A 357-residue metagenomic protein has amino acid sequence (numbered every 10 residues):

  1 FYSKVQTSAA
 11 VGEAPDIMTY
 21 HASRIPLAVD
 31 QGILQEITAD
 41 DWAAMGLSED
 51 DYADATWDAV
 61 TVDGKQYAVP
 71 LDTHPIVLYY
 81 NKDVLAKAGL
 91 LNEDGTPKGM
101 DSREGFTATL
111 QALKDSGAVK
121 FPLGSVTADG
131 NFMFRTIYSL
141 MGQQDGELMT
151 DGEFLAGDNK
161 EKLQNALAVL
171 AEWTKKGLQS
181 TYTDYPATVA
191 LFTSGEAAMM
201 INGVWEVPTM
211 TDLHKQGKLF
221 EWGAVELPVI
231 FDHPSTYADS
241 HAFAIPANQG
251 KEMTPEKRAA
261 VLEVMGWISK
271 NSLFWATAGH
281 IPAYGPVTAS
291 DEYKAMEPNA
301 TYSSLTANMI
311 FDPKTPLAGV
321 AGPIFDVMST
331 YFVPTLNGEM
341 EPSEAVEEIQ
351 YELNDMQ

Functional and structural regions predicted by a protein language model:
F1-K4, S23, D101-G105, T181-S194: Short helix-initiation/N-cap motifs at beta->coil->alpha
F1-Y52, A68, K87-G89, G95 (+3 more regions): Extracytoplasmic "Venus flytrap"/periplasmic binding protein-like
A22-V77, T107, M133-T136, E221-V225 (+2 more regions): Hinge/lid segment of periplasmic solute-binding proteins
W42-D50, V60-F132, G146-T183, N248-M253 (+4 more regions): Helix-loop-helix "hinge/cap" segment bordering the ligand-binding cleft or interdomain interface
V77-Y80, M141, F243-A244: Short glycine- and hydrophobic/aromatic-rich loop-to-beta-strand nucleating segment in the catalytic cores
A88, A168, W173-L178, H214-I281 (+1 more regions): Extracytoplasmic/periplasmic substrate-recognition and gating elements
T109-D115, N159-Q216, A244, A260-A276: Ligand-binding pocket segment of bilobal, Venus flytrap-like solute-binding proteins
W222-L227, T277-P334: Long, aromatic- and glycine/proline-rich binding clefts that accommodate carbohydrate-like moieties
